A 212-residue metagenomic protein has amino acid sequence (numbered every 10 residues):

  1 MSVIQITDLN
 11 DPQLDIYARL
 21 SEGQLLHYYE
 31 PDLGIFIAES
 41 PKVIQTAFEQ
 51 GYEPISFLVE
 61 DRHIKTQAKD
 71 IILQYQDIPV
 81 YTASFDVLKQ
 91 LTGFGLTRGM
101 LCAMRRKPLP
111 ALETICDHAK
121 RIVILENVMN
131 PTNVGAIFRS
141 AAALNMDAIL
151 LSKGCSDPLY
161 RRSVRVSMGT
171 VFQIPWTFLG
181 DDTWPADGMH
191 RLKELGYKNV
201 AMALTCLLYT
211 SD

Functional and structural regions predicted by a protein language model:
M1-D61: Boundary-proximal intrinsically disordered activation/regulatory segments immediately upstream of a helical core
I4, E49, P108-L109, E113-T205: RNA substrate-binding interface of SAM-dependent RNA methyltransferases
Q67-Q76: Short, aromatic/basic amphipathic alpha-helical patches
Q74-Y75, G99-M100, V166-T170: Short, hinge-like loop/turn segments at secondary-structure boundaries
I78-T82: A glycine-rich helix N-cap at a beta->alpha junction
K89: Glycine/small-residue-rich loop that forms an oxyanion/phosphate-binding "nest" at active or ligand-binding sites
L101-L109: Short, structured interface segments
Y209-D212: Conserved small/polar residues in nucleotide/adenosyl-binding loops
